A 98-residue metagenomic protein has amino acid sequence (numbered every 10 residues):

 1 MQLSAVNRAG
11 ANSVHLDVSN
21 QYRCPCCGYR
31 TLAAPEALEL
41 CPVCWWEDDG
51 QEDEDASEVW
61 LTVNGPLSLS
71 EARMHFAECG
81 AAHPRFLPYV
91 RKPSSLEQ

Functional and structural regions predicted by a protein language model:
M1-L16, E54-Q98: Short, intrinsically disordered terminal segments enriched in charged and Pro/Gly residues
L16-D17, A33: Short, conserved, surface-exposed binding loops centered on an aromatic residue
Q21, L38: Residues immediately within or flanking Cys/His clusters that coordinate Zn2+ in small zinc-binding modules
Y22-R23, Y29-R30, S94-Q98: Metal-centered catalytic cores of metalloenzymes
C24-C27, C41-C44: Short cysteine-rich clusters marking metal-coordination/redox-active sites
P25-A34, S57-N64: Short, charged low-complexity linear motifs
A33-A34, D48-Q51: Short, non-ligating residues that shape and space the ligands of small metal-coordination modules and catalytic
E47-D48, T62: Intrinsic disorder/low-complexity segments enriched in polar/charged and small flexible residues
